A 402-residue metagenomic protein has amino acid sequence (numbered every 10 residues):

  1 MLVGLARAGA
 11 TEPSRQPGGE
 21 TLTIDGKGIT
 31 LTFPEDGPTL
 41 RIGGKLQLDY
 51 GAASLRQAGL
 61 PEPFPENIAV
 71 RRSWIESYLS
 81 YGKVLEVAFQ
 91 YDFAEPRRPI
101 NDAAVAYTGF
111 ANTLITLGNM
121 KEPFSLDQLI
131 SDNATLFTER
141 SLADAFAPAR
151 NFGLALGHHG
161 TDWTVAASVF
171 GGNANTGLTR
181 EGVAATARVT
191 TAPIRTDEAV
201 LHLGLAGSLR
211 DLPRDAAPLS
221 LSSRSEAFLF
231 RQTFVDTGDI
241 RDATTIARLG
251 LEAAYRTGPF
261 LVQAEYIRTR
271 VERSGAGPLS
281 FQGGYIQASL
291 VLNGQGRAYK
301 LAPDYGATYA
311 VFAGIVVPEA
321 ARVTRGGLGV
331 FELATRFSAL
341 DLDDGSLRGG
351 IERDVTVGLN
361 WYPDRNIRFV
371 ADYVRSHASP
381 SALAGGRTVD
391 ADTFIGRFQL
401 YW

Functional and structural regions predicted by a protein language model:
M1-L2, G19-T21, G28: Generic N-terminal initiation segments characterized by hydrophobic and/or small/turn-forming residues
M1-R15: Cleavable N-terminal export/targeting peptides
V3-R7, I24, W402: Generic detector of low-complexity/intrinsically disordered segments and short hydrophobic N-terminal stretches
L5-A6, G51, V271: Hydrophobic alpha-helical elements and their junctions with loops/disorder across both membrane and soluble proteins
A10, T191-P193, D197-I240: Long, low-complexity, intrinsically disordered polar/charged segments
P13-L22, P61, P218-W402: Outer-membrane beta-barrel pore domains
K27-P213, F281-R325, E332-A334, S338-G345: Outer membrane beta-barrel
